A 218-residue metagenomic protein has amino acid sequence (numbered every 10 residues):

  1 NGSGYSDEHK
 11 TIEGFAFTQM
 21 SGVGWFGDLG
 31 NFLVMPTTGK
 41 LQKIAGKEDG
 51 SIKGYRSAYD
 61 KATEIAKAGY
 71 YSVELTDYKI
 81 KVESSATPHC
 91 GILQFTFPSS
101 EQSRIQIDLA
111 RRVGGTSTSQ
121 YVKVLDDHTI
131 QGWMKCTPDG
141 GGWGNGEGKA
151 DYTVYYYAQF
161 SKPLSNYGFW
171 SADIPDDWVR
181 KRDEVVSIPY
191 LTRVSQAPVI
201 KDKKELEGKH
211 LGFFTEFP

Functional and structural regions predicted by a protein language model:
N1-L29: Extracellular beta-strand ligand-recognition surfaces/modules
V23-P218: Accessory carbohydrate-recognition regions in carbohydrate-active enzymes
